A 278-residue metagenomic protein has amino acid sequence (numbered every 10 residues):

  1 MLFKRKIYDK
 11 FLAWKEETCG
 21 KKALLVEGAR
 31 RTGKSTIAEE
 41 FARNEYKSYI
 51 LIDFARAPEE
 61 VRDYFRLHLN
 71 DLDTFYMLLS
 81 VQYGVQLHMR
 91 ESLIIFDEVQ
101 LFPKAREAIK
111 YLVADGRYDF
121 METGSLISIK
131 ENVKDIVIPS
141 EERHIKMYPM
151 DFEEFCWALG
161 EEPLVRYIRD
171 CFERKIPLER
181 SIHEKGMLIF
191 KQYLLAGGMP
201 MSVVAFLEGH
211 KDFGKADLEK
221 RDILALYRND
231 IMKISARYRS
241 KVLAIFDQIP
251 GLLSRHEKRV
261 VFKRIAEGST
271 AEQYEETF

Functional and structural regions predicted by a protein language model:
L2-T18: Pre-Walker A adenine-sensing motif
V26: Hydrophobic anchor at the beta1->P-loop junction of P-loop NTPases
K34: Conserved lysine of the Walker
I37, F41: Hydrophobic positions on the alpha1 helix immediately C-terminal to the Walker A/P-loop
R56-R90: Short glycine-rich substrate-engagement loop in P-loop NTPases that contacts/grips substrate
I95, D119-S125, K146, F155: Structural recognition of the conserved hydrophobic beta-strand(s) that form the central parallel beta-sheet of P-loop
Y111, S128-H144, C156-E161: Short regulatory helix/loop adjacent to the ATP-binding pocket of P-loop NTPases
E162-F278: Interdomain hinge/linker elements that couple catalytic modules in large macromolecular machines
